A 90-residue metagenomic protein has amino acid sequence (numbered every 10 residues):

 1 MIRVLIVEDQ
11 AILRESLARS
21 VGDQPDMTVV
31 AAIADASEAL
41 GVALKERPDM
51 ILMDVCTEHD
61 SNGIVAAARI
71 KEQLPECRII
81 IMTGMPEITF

Functional and structural regions predicted by a protein language model:
M1, R47-D49, Q73-R78: His-Asp phosphorelay/catalytic-motif detector in bacterial-type signaling
E8-Q10: Conserved acidic carboxylate
E15-R19: Charged docking surfaces used in two-component/phosphorelay signaling
A32-M50: Acidic, metal-coordinating helix/loop segments flanking the phosphotransfer/catalytic sites of two-component signaling
A34, E46, E58-S61, L74: Hydrophobic residue at a beta-alpha junction that N-caps the helix immediately following a catalytic beta-strand/loop
G41, I64-E76: Short amphipathic alpha-helix used as the core "switch/output" element in two-component signaling
D54-A68, P86: Conserved phosphotransfer microenvironments
